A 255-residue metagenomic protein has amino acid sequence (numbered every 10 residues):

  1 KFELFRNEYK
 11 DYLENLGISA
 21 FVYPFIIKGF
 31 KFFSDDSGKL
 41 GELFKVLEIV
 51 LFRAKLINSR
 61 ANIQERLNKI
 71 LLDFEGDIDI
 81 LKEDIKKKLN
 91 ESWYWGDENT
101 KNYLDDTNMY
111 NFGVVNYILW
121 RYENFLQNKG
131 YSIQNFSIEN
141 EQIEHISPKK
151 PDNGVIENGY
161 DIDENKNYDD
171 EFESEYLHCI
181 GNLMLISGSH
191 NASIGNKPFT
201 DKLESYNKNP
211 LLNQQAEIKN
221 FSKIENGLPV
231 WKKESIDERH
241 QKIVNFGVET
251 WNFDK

Functional and structural regions predicted by a protein language model:
K1-W120, N226: A cross-family structural signal marking well-folded subdomains
S19, Y176, I236: Aromatic-acidic/polar surface patches that form glycan- and anion
I27, F44, E48, N140 (+4 more regions): Short, well-ordered alpha-helical packing segments
I27, L40, I57, A61 (+3 more regions): General "foldedness" signal
K31, F52, N124, A192 (+1 more regions): Residue-level marker of positions within ordered structural domains that often coincide with functionally constrained
F32-G38, K129-N135, S193, T250-D254: Secondary-structure transition/capping motifs at alpha-helix termini and the adjoining loop/turn into the next element
D35-K45, I49-N58, L67, K87-D97 (+1 more regions): C-terminal, well-folded lobe of enzymatic/effector domains
G76-Q215: Betabetaalpha-Me/HNH-type nuclease active-site subdomain
